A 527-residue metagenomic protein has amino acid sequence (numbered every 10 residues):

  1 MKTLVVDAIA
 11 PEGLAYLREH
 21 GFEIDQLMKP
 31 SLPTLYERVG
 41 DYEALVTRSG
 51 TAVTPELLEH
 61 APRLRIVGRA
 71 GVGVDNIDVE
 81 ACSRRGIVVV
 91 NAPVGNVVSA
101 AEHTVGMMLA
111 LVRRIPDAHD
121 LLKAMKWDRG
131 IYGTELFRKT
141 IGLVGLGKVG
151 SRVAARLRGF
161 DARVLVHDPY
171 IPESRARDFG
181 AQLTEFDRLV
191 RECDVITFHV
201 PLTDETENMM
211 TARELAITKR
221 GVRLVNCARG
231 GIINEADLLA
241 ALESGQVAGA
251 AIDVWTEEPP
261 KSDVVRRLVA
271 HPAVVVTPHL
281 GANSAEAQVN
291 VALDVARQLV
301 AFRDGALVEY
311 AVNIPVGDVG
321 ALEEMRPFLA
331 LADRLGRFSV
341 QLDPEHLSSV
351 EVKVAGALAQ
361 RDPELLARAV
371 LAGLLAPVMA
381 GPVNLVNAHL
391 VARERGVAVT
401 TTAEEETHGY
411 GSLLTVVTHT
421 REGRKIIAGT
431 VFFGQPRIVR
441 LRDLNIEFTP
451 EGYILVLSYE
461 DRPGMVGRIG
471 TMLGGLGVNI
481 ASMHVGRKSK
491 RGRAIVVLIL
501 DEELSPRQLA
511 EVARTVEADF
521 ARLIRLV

Functional and structural regions predicted by a protein language model:
M1-V88, T211-R213: An N-terminal-biased, well-structured beta-alpha scaffold segment characteristic of Rossmann-like dinucleotide-binding
L27-M28, R48, A70-G71, G86-V98 (+4 more regions): Short beta->alpha connector loops at strand-helix junctions that form conserved, small/polar/Pro-enriched
T51-L58, P169-R266: Rossmann-like adenosine-cofactor binding region
R85, P93-T140, V144, R152-G159 (+1 more regions): Phosphate-binding beta-alpha-beta segment of Rossmann-like dinucleotide-binding domains, i.e., the NAD(P)
R85, V89-V90, G221-L342, A359: Rossmann-like dinucleotide-binding domain for NAD(H)/NADP(H)
A101-D120, K139, R158-A162, A241 (+2 more regions): Oxidoreductase and adenylate-handling cofactor-binding alpha/beta cores
V149: Hydrophobic/small residue at the entry helix of a nucleotide-binding pocket
V316-V527: A conserved regulatory-domain signal marking ACT and ACT-like small-molecule sensing domains and adjacent regulatory
